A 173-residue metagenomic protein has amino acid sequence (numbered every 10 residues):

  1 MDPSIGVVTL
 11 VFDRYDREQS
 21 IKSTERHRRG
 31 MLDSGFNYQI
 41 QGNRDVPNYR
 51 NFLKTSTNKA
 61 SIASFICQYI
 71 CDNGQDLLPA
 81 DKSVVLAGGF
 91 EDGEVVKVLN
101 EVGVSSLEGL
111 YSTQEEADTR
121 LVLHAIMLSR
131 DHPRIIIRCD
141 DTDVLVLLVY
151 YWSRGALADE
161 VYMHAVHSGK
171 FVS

Functional and structural regions predicted by a protein language model:
M1-S173: Noncatalytic, typically N-terminal accessory segments of nucleic acid-processing enzymes and closely related
